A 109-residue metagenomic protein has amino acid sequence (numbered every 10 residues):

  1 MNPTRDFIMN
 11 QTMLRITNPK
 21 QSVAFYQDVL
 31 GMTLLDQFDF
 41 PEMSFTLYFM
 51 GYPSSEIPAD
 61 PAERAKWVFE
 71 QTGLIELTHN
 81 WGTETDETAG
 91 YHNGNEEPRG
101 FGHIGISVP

Functional and structural regions predicted by a protein language model:
N2, T12, I104: Short, flexible active-site loop motifs that bind/organize anionic cofactors or intermediates
T4-F7, L14-L74: Core segments of cupin and vicinal oxygen chelate
F7, I16-A24, E70-P109: Vicinal oxygen chelate
